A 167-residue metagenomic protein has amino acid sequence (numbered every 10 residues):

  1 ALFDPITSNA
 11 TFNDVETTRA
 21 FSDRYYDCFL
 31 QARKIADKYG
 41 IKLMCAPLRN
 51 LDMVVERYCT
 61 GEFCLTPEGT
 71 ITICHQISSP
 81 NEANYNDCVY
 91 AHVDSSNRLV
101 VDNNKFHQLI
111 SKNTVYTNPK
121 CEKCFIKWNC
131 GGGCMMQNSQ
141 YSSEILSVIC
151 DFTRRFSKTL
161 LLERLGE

Functional and structural regions predicted by a protein language model:
A1-T60, C64-T72, S78-H92: Radical SAM enzyme [4Fe-4S]-AdoMet core and its adjacent flexible, acidic and glycine-rich loops/tails across
I73-C74, G133: Short helix/loop capping segments that flank catalytic or ligand/cofactor-binding pockets
N81-E167: Flexible mid-to-C-terminal extensions adjoining Fe-S/redox cofactors in radical SAM and related proteins
